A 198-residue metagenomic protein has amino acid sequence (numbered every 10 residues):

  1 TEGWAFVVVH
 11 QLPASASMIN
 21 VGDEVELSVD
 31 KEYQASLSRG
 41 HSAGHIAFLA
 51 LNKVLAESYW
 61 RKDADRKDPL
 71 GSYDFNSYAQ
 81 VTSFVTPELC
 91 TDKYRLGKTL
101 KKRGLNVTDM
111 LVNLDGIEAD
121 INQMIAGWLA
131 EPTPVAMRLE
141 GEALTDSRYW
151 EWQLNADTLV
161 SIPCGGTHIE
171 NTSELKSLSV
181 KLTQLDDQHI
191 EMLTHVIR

Functional and structural regions predicted by a protein language model:
T1-R198: Active-/binding-site microenvironments in catalytic and ligand-binding cores
